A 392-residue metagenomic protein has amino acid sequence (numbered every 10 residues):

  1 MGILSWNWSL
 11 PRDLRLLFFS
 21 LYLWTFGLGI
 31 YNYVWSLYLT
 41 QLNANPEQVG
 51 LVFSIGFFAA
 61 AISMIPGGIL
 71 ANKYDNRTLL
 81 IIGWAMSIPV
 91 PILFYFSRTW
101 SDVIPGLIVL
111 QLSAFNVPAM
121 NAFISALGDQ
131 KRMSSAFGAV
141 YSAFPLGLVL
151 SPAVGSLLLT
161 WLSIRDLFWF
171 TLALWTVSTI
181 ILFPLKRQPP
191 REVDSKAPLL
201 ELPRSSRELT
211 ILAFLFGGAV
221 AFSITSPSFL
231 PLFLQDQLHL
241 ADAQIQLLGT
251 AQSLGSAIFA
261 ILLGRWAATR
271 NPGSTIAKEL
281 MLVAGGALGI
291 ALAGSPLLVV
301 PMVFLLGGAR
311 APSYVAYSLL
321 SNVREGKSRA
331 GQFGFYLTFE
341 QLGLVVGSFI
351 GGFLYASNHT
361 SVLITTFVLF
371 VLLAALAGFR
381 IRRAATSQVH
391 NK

Functional and structural regions predicted by a protein language model:
M1-P11, R187-A213, K392: Juxtamembrane intracellular "pre-TM" segments in multi-pass secondary transporters
N7-F57, T210, F214-L215, V220-L238 (+1 more regions): Helix-loop boundary and gating motifs at the non-cytosolic
Y22, S101-F115, G217, L298-P312: Hydrophobic core of transmembrane alpha-helices in multi-pass small-molecule transporters, especially MFS/SLC-type
S63-D75, L159, F259-N271, Y355: Helix-to-loop junctions at the C-terminal end of transmembrane segments in multipass secondary transporters
T78-I92, L172, S274-G289: Structural signature of the two symmetry-related core transmembrane helices
I108-F144: Cytoplasmic helix-loop-helix junction between adjacent transmembrane helices in 12-TM secondary transporters
N116-G128, P312-E325: Intracellular juxtamembrane helix-capping segments at the cytosolic ends of symmetry-related transmembrane helices
L167-F183, L363-G378: Symmetry-related core transmembrane helices of the 12-TM Major Facilitator Superfamily/SLC fold
